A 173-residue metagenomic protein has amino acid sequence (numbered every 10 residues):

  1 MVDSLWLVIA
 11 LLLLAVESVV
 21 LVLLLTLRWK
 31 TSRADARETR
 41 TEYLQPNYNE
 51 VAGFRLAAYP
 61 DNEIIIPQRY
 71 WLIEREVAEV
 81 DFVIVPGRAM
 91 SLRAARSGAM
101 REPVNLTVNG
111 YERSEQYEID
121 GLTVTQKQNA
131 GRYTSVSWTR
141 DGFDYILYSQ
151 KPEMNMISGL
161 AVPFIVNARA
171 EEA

Functional and structural regions predicted by a protein language model:
M1-D3: Short, strongly hydrophobic alpha-helical membrane anchors
W6-T26: N-terminal signal-anchor transmembrane alpha helix of single-pass membrane proteins, serving as the membrane-anchoring
L11, V16, D35-R37, E79 (+2 more regions): Intrinsic disorder/low-complexity segments
V20, N129, A170-E172: Intrinsic structural disorder/low-complexity segments
L27, T31-S135, T139-R140: Short, solvent-exposed recognition patches
D141-F143, Y148-A173: Surface-exposed amphipathic alpha-helical segments
